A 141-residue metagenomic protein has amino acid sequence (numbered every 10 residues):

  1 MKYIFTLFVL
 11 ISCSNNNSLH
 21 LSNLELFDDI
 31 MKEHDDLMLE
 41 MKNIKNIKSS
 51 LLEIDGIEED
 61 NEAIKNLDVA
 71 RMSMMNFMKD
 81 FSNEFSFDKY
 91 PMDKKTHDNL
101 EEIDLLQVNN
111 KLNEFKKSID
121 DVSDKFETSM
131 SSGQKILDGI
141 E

Functional and structural regions predicted by a protein language model:
M1-L7: Sec-dependent signal peptide recognition, specifically the positively charged N-region followed immediately by
T6, S18, K79: Residue-level marker of positions within ordered structural domains that often coincide with functionally constrained
V9-S12: C-terminal motif of bacterial Sec signal peptides marking the signal peptidase cleavage site
S14-E62: Immediate post-signal-peptide N-terminus of mature secreted/exported proteins
N15, L39, N76, S82-N83 (+1 more regions): Generic detector of well-ordered secondary structure
I30-E33, L37, M41, H97-E141: C-terminal amphipathic alpha-helix
I44, K48-E59, F81, F85-D88 (+2 more regions): Secondary-structure edge/capping motif, primarily at the C-terminal ends of alpha-helices and the immediately following
A63-I119: Long, amphipathic, charge-rich alpha-helical segments that form helical bundles/coiled-coils
